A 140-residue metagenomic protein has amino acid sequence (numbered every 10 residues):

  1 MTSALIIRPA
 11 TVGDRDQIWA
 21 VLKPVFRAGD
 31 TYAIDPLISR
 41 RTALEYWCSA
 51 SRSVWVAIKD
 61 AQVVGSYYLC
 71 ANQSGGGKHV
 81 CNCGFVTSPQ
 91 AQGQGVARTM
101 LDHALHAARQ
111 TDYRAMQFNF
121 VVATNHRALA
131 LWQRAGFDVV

Functional and structural regions predicted by a protein language model:
S3-I6: Extreme N-terminal starter segment of soluble prokaryotic enzymes
P9-G13, A28-Q90, L101-H103, A107: Acetyl-CoA-dependent GNAT
Q17, N82, R127, R134: Amphipathic alpha-helical recognition patches that constitute DNA-binding helices
I18, L22, A43: Hydrophobic pocket/interface hotspot
A71, N119-V121, Q133-V140: Conserved catalytic-core motifs of GNAT/GCN5-like acyltransferases
Q92, F118-A128: Conserved beta-strand-loop-alpha-helix junction that forms the acyl-donor binding cleft
G95: Conserved G/P- and acidic residue-centered "switch" motifs that form tight phosphate/ATP-binding loops in soluble
A108-V121: Conserved GNAT acetyl-CoA-binding A-motif
